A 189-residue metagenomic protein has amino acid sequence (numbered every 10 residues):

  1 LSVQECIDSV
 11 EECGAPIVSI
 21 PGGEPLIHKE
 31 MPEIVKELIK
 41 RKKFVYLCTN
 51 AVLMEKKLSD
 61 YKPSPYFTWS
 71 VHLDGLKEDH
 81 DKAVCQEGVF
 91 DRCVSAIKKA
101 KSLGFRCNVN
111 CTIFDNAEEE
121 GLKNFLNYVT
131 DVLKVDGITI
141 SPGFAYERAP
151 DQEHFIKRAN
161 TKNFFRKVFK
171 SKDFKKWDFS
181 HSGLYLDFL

Functional and structural regions predicted by a protein language model:
L1, R41, S70-D74, K82-L189: Radical SAM enzyme [4Fe-4S]-AdoMet core and its adjacent flexible, acidic and glycine-rich loops/tails across
L1-D60, S64-P65: Conserved alpha-helical substructure of the radical SAM core
P16, Y46, T68, E78 (+1 more regions): Sparse, context-dependent recognition of short Cys/His-centered cofactor- or disulfide-binding micro-motifs
E24-P25, K77, F90: Gly/Ser/Thr-rich beta-alpha loop segments that engage phosphate groups in nucleotides
I27, E78, D115: Active-site micro-motifs of SAM-dependent methyltransferase domains
A51-V52, L73-K77: Short, acidic/turn-prone active-site loops that include or flank metal/cofactor- and phosphate-binding residues
K57, D79-A83: Short, charged, surface-exposed secondary-structure boundary motifs
